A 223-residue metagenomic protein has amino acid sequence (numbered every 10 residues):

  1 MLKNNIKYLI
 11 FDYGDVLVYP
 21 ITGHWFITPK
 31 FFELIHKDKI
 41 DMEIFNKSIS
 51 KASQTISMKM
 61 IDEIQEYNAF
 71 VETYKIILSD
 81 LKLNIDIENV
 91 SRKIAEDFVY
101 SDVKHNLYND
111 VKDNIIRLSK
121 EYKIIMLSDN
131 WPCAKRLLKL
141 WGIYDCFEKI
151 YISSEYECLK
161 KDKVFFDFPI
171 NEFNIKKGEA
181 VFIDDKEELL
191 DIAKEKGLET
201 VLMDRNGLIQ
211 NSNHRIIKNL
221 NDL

Functional and structural regions predicted by a protein language model:
M1-F11, E43, W131-L223: Asp-based, Mg2+/Mn2+-dependent phosphohydrolase catalytic module
M1-K51: Active-site neighborhood of HAD-like aspartate-dependent phosphohydrolases
P20-G23, D110, N130: Acidic donor-diphosphate engagement hotspot in glycosyltransferases and nucleotidyltransferases that stabilizes
F26-F31, I44, S48-K51, E72-I76 (+8 more regions): Alpha-helical elements of Rossmann-like donor-binding domains used by nucleotide-donor carbohydrate transfer enzymes
D41-S50, I87-V99, L198: Short, well-structured alpha-helical segments
K51-A95: A metal-dependent, Asp-based hydrolase signature
Y67-V71, D86-N89, E96-I125, K163: Short, acidic loop-to-helix structural element flanking the phosphoryl-transfer center in phosphate-processing enzymes
Y122-M126, K177-A180: Short active-site oxyanion
